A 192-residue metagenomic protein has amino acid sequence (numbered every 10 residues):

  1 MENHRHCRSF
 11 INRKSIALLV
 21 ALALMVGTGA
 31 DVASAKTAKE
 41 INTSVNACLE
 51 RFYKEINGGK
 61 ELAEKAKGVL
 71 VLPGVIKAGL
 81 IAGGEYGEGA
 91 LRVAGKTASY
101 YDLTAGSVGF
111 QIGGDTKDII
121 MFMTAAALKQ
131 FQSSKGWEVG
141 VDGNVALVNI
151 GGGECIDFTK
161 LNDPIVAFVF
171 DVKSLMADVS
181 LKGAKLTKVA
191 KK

Functional and structural regions predicted by a protein language model:
E2-R5, A190-K192: A broadly tuned "polar low-complexity/structure-edge" signature
N3-L19: Bacterial N-terminal signal peptides that target proteins for export
L24-V32: C-terminal segment of classical bacterial N-terminal signal peptides
A35-K192: Small-residue-enriched, tightly packed secondary-structure blocks
